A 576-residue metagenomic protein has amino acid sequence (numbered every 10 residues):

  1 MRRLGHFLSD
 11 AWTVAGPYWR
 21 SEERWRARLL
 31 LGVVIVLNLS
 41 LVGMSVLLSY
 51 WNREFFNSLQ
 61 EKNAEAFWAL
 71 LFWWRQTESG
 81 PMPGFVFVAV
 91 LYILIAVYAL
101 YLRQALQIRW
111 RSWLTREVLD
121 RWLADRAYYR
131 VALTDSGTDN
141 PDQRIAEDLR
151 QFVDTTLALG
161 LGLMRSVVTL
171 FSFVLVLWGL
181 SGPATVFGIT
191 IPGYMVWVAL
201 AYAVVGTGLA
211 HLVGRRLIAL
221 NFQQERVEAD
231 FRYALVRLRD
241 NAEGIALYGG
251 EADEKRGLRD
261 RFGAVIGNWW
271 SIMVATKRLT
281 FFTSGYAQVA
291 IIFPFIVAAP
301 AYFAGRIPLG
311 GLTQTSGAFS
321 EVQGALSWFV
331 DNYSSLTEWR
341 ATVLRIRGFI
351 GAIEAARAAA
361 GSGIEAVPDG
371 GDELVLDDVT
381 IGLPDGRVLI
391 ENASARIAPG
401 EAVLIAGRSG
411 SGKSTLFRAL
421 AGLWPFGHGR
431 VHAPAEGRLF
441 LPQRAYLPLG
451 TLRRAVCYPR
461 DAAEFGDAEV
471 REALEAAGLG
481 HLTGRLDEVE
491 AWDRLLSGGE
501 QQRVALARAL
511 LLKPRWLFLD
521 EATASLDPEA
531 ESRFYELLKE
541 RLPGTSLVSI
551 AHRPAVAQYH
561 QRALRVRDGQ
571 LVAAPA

Functional and structural regions predicted by a protein language model:
M1-S45, F55-F85, A99, R103 (+4 more regions): Membrane-integrated ABC transporters
V36, S40, M44-L47, F87 (+5 more regions): A hydrophobic transmembrane-helix motif
L149-T155, L220-D240, A246-F293, S335-E338 (+2 more regions): An intracellular "coupling" helix at the cytosolic face of ABC transporter transmembrane type-1 domains
G214, I218, A229, G244-G250 (+4 more regions): Cytosolic ends of transmembrane helices, especially the final helix of ABC transmembrane type-1 domains
A421: Helix-to-loop junction immediately C-terminal to a conserved catalytic motif
A445-A491: Conserved "ABC signature" C-loop
W492, E521-A522, L526: Walker B catalytic motif
